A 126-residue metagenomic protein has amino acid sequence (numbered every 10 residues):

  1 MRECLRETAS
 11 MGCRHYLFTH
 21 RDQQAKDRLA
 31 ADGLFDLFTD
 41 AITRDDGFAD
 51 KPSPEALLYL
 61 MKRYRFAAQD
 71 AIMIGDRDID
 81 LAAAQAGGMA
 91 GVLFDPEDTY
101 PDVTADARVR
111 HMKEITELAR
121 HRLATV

Functional and structural regions predicted by a protein language model:
R2, R6-Y16, D22-V126: Asp-based, Mg2+/Mn2+-dependent phosphohydrolase catalytic module
